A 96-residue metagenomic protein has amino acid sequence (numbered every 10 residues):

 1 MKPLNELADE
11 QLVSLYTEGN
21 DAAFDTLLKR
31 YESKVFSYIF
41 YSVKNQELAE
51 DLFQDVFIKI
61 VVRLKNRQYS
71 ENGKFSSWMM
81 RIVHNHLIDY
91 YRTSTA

Functional and structural regions predicted by a protein language model:
M1-L7, Q11: Intrinsic, short, N-terminal disordered tails of RNA polymerase sigma-factor systems
P3, T17-D25, F36-D55: Short, charged helix-capping/linker segments at alpha-helix termini
L12, A23-F24, F75: Hydrophobic side chains within well-formed alpha-helices
V13-S14, F36, F40, M80 (+1 more regions): Solvent-exposed, non-membrane alpha-helical residues enriched in polar/charged side chains
T17, F57-K74, S94: Sigma70-family region 2
L28-E32, M80: Amphipathic, non-transmembrane alpha-helical scaffold segments
S37, D51-I58, G73-N85: Structural recognition of an alpha-helix C-terminal capping motif at a helix-to-coil junction
N66, R81-A96: Arg/Lys-rich amphipathic alpha helix in sigma70-family domain 2
